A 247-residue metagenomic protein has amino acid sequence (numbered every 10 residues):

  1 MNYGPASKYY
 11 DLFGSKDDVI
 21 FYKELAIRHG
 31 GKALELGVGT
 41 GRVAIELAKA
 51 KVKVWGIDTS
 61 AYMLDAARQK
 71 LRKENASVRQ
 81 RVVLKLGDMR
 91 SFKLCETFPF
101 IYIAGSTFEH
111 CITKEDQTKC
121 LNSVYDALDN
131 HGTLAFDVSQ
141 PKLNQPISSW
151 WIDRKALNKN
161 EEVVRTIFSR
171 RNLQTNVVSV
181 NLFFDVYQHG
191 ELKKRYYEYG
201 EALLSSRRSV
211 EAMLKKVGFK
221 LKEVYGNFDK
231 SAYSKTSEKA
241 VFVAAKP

Functional and structural regions predicted by a protein language model:
M1-G31: Conserved class I S-adenosyl-L-methionine
G30-G39: Conserved class I S-adenosyl-L-methionine
R42: Conserved SAM/SAH-binding loop-helix junction of Class I S-adenosyl-L-methionine-dependent methyltransferases
I45-S91: Class I SAM-dependent methyltransferase SAM/SAH-binding core
R90-F100: A short acidic, Gly/Pro-enriched loop at the edge of an enzyme's catalytic core that lines a small-molecule cofactor
T118-N130: A short glycine-rich, Lys/Arg-flanked "PGG" loop and its adjoining helix->strand segment in the class I
A135-E211: SAM-dependent methyltransferase
E201-P247: C-terminal lobe and adjacent flexible extensions of AdoMet/dcAdoMet transferase-like proteins
